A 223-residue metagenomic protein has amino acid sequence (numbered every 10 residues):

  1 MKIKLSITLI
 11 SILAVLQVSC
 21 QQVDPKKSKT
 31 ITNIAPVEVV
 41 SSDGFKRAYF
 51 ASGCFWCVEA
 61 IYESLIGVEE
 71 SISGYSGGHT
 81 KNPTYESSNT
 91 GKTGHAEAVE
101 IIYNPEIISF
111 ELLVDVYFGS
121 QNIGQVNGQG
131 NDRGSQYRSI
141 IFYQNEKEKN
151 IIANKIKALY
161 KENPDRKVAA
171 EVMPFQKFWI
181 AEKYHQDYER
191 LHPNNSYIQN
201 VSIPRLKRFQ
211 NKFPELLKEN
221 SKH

Functional and structural regions predicted by a protein language model:
M1-K27: Bacterial Sec-dependent N-terminal signal peptides
V18-H223: Flexible coil/turn and secondary-structure edge motifs
